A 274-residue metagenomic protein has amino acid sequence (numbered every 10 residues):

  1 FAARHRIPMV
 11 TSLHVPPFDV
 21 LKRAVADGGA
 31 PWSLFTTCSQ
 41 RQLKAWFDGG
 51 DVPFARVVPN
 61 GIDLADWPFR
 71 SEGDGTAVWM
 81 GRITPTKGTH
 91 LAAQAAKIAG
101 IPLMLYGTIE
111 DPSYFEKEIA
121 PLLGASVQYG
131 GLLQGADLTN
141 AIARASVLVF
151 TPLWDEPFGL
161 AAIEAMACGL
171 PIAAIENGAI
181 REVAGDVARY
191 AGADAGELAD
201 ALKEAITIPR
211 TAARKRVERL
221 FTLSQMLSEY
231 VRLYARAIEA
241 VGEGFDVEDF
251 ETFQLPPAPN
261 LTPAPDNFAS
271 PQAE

Functional and structural regions predicted by a protein language model:
F1-E274: Catalytic cores of nucleotide-sugar-dependent glycosyltransferases that transfer UDP/GDP/TDP-activated
